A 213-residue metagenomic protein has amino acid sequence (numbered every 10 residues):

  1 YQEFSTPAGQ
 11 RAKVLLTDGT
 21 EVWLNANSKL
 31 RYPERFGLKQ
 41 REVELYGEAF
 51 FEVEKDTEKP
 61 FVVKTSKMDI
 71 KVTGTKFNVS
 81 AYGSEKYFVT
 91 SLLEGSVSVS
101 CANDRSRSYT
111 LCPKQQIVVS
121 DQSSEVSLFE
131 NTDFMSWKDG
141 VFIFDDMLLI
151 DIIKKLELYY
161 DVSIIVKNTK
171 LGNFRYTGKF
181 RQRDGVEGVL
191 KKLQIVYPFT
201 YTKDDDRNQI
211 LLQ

Functional and structural regions predicted by a protein language model:
Y1-Q213: A residue-level detector for the "anchor" residue at the start of short, highly conserved motifs
